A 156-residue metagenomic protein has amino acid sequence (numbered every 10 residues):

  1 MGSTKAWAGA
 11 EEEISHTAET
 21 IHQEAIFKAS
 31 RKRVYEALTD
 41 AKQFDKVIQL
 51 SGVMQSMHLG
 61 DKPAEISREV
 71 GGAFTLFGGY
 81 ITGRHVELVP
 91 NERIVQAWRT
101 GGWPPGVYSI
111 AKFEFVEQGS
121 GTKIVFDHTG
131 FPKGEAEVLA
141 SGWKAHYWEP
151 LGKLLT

Functional and structural regions predicted by a protein language model:
G2-G60: Hydrophobic ligand-binding cavity/cleft-lining segments
G2-T4, G130-T156: A conserved amphipathic terminal alpha-helix motif
W7, E65-E69, R93-R99: Short Pro/Gly-enriched beta-strand edge/turn motifs at strand-loop
A18, E36, S67-G72, I110 (+1 more regions): Charge-dense, helix-prone N-terminal extensions
V34-Y35, F44, F74, H85 (+4 more regions): Hydrophobic pocket/interface hotspot
L38, I48, V89, W98 (+1 more regions): Short, flexible helix/strand-to-coil boundary loops that buttress conserved ligand/catalytic motifs in alpha/beta
L50-G72, L76: A solvent-exposed, acidic/Ser-Thr-rich amphipathic alpha-helical stretch
T75-S120, T129: Hydrophobic-ligand binding "helix-grip"
